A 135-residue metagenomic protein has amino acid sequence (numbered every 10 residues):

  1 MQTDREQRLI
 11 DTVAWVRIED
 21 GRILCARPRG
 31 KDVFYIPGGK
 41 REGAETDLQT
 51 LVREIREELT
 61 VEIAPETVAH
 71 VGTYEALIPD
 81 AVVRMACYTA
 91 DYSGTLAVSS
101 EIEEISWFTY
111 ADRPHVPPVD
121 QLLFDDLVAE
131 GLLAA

Functional and structural regions predicted by a protein language model:
Q2-I23: Conserved N-terminal beta-strand and adjoining loop/helix that marks the start of the Nudix/MutT-like hydrolase domain
L9, A44-E45, Q49, V82 (+1 more regions): Short, solvent-exposed loop/helix junctions and linker helices that flank or host conserved functional motifs
D11, Y74-V98, E103-W107, L123 (+1 more regions): Active-site-adjacent beta-strand/loop module that shapes the phosphate/pyrophosphate-binding cleft
I18-E58: Conserved Nudix-box catalytic region and its N-terminal flanking loop in Nudix hydrolases and closely related
E19-R22, D91-T95, Y110-D112: Short loop segments at secondary-structure junctions
R29-F34, V98-A135: Nudix hydrolase/Nudix homology domain
R41-E42, E75-A76, D112-P114: Short histidine/acidic/glycine/proline-rich micro-motifs that form metal- and phosphate-coordinating active-site loops
E62-G72, Y88: A short coil-to-beta-strand element that immediately follows conserved catalytic motifs
